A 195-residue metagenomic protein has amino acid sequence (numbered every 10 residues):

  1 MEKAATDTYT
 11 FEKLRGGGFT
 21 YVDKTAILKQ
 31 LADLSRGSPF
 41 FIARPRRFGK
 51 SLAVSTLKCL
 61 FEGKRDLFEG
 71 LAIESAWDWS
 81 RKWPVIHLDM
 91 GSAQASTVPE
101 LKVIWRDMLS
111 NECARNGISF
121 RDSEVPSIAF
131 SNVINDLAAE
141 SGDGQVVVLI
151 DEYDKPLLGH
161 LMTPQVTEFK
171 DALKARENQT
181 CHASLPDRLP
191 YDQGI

Functional and structural regions predicted by a protein language model:
M1-I195: Phosphate-binding site recognition
